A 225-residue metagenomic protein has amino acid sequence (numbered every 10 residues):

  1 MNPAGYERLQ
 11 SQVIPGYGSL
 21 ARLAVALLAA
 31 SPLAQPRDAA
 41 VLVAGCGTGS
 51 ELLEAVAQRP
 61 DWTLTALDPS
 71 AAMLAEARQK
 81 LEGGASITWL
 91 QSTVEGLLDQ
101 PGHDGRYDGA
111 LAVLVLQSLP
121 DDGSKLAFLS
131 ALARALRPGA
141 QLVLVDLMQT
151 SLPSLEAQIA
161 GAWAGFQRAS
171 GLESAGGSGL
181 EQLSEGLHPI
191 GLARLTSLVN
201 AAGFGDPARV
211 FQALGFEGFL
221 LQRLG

Functional and structural regions predicted by a protein language model:
M1-P36: Conserved class I S-adenosyl-L-methionine
A40-A44, T48-L97: Class I SAM-dependent methyltransferase SAM/SAH-binding core
G96-D104: Short conserved loop adjoining the S-adenosyl-L-methionine
L111: A conserved beta-strand element that flanks and buttresses the S-adenosyl-L-methionine
L126-P138: A short glycine-rich, Lys/Arg-flanked "PGG" loop and its adjoining helix->strand segment in the class I
G139-L147: Conserved beta-strand signature within the Rossmann-like core of class I S-adenosyl-L-methionine
L147-A201: C-terminal alpha-helical "lid/dimerization" subdomain adjacent to the S-adenosyl-L-methionine
A202-G225: Core SAM-dependent methyltransferase catalytic element
